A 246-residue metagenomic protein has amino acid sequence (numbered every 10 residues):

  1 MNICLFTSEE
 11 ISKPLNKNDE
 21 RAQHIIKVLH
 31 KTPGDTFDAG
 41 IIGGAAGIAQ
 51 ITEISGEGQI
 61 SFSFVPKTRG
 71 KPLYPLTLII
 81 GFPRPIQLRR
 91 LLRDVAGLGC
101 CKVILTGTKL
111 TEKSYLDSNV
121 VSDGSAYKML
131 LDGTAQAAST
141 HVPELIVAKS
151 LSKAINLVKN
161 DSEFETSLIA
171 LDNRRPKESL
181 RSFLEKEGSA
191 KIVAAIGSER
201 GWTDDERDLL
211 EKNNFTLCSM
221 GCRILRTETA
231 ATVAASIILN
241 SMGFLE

Functional and structural regions predicted by a protein language model:
M1-T68: N-terminal positively charged helical leader segments and presequences
F37, I60-S63, G70-I80, L184: Mobile, glycine- and charge-enriched loop segments and immediately flanking short secondary-structure elements within
V65-K67, G107-L110, C222-R223: Short, ordered loop/turn segments at secondary-structure junctions
G70-I169: RNA substrate-binding interface of SAM-dependent RNA methyltransferases
L171, A194-S198, S219-G221: Thr-Gly-centered strand-to-loop micro-motif
S189-L209: A C-terminal functional module that forms or caps the active site or interfaces directly with catalytic machinery
D204-E246: Structured adenosyl-cofactor binding patch, chiefly the S-adenosyl-L-methionine
